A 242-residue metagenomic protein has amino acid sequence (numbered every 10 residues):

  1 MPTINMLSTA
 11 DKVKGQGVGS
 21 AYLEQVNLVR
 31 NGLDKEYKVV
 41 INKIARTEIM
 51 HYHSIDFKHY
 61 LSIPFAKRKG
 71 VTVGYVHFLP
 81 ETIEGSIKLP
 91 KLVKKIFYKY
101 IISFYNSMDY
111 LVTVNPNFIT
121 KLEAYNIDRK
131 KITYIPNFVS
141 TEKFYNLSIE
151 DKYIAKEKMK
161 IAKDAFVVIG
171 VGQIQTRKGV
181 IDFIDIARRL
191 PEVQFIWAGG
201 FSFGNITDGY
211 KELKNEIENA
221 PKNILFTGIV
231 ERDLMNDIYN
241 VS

Functional and structural regions predicted by a protein language model:
V40-H59, V73: Short N-terminal targeting/anchoring amphipathic segment
E48-H51, F65-G85, V112-T113, Y134-I135: Active-site proximal beta-strand in glycosyltransferases
L92-L111, K214: Membrane-proximal helix-turn-helix segments that form the acceptor-binding/catalytic region of lipid-linked
N117, F138: Carbohydrate-associated surface elements
E123, V139-I154: Acidic anion/phosphate-binding donor-loop and adjacent secondary structure in glycosyltransferase catalytic cores
V139, Q194-K211, G228: Glycosyltransferase donor-sugar binding loop
A162-K178, I184-L190, I196: Conserved donor-binding/catalytic core segment of Leloir-type glycosyltransferases
D208-N236: Nucleotide-activated donor-binding/catalytic signature segment of Leloir-type glycosyltransferases, i.e., the conserved
